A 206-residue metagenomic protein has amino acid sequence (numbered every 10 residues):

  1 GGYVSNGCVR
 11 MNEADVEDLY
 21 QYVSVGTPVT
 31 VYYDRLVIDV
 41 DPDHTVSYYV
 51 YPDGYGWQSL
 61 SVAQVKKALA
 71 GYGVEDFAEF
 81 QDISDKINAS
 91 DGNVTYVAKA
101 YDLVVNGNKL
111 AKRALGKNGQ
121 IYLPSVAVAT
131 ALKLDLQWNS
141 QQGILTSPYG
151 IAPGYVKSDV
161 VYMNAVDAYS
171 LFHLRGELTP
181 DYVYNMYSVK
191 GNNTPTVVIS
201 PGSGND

Functional and structural regions predicted by a protein language model:
G1-G92: Exported/periplasmic cell-wall-interacting domains
F80-D206: Primary recognition of N-terminal secretory signal peptides and signal-anchoring hydrophobic helices
